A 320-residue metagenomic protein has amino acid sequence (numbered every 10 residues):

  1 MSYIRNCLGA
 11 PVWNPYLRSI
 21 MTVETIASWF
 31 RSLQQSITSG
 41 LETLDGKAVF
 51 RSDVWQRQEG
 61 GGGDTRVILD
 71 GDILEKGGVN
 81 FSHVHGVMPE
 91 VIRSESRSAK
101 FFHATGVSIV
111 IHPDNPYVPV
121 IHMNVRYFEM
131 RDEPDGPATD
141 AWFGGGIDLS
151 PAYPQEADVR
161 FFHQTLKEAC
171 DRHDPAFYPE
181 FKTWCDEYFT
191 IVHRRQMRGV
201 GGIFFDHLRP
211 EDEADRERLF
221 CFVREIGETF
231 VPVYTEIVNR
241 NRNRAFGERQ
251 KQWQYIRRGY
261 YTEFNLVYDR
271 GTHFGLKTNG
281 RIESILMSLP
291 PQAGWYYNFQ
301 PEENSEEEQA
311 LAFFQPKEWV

Functional and structural regions predicted by a protein language model:
Y3, Y16-R18: Short, positively charged and aromatic/hydrophobic N-terminal segments
T22-S94, E211-G247, K251-Y261, N265: Gly/Pro-rich turn-and-neighbor structural signature
T65-W142: Internal mixed beta-strand/loop scaffold within catalytic domains of large alpha/beta enzymes
R131-E180: Compact, glycine/acidic-enriched structural inserts
V159-E248, Q252: Extended, acidic-biased charged interface segments
T278-V320: TerminUS-proximal long segments
